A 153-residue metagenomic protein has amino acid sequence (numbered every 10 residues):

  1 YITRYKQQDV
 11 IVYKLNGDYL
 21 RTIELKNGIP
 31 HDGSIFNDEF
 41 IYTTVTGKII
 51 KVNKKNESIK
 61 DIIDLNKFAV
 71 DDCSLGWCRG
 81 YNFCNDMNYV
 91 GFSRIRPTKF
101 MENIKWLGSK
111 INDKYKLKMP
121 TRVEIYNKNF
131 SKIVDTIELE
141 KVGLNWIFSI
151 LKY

Functional and structural regions predicted by a protein language model:
Y1-E24, I29-G33: Loop-centered beta-sheet repeat module
Y1-K6, I41-G47, V90-I95, D113: Conserved beta-strand positions in repeat-built beta-propeller and related beta-rich domains
Q8-V12, K48-K51, P97, V123: Structural signal for beta-propeller blades
K14-D18, N53-E57, N127-F130: Short loop/turn segments that connect beta-strands within beta-propeller blades
D18-E24, I59-D71, V134-L139: A short beta-strand motif characteristic of beta-propeller blades
I23-E39, T46, V70-C84, G143-Y153: Beta-rich, blade/repeat-based domains predominating in secreted/periplasmic proteins but also intracellular
G91-K118: Short, conserved, GDST-rich strand-edge loop motifs in beta-rich repeat architectures
K118-Y153: Blade-level signature of beta-propeller repeat domains, shared across WD40, Kelch, NHL, RCC1 and BNR/Asp-box propellers
